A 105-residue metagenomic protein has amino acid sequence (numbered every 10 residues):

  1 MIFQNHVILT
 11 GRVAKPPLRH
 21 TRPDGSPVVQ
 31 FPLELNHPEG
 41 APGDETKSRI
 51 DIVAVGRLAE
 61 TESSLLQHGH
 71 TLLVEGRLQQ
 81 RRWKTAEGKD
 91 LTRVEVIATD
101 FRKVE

Functional and structural regions predicted by a protein language model:
M1-E105: Single-stranded nucleic acid-binding surfaces, predominantly the OB-fold ssDNA-binding core
